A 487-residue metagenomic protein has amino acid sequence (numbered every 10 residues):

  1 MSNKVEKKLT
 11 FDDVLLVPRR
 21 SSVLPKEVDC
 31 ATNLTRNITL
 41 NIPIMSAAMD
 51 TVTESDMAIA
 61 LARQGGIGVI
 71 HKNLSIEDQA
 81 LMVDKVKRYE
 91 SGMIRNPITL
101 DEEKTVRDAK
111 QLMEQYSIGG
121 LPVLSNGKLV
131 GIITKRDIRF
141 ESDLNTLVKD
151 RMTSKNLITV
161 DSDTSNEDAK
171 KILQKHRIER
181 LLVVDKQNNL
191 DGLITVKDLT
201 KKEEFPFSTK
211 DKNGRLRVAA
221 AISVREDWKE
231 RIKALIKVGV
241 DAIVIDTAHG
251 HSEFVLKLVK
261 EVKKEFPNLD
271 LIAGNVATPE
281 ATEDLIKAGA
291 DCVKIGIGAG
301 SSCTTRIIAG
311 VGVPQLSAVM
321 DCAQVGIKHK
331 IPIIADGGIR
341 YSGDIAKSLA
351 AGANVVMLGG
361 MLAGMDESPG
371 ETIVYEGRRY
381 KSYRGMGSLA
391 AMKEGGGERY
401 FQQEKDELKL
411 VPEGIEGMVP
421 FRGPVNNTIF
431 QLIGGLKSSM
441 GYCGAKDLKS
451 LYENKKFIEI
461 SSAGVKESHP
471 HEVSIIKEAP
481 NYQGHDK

Functional and structural regions predicted by a protein language model:
M1-S22, L100, D161, A221 (+2 more regions): Alpha/beta catalytic cores of nucleotide-metabolism and tRNA/nucleoside-modifying enzymes
K26, S75-D84, E141-N145, N189-T209 (+5 more regions): Active-site-adjacent beta->alpha loops and helix N-cap segments on the catalytic face of soluble alpha/beta enzymes
K26-L40, A47-M49, D78-L112, Y116 (+6 more regions): Bateman/CBS regulatory modules and CBS-like beta-alpha motifs in cytosolic regions of diverse proteins
T39-I44, G92-P97, K155, D211-A221 (+3 more regions): Short beta-strand/loop segments at the ligand-binding rim of alpha/beta enzyme cores
D56-I59, E230-V238, A277-I295, A335 (+1 more regions): Catalytic cores of alpha/beta
R63-D78, V240-S252, D291-A309, I339-I373: Glycine-rich phosphate-binding active-site loops on the catalytic face of alpha/beta enzymes
I70-N73, T99-L100, G120-P122, T159-D161 (+6 more regions): Catalytic beta/alpha-barrel core
K72-V86, V123-E141, L173, V183-T200 (+2 more regions): Terminal amphipathic helices with adjacent charged low-complexity linkers/tails
